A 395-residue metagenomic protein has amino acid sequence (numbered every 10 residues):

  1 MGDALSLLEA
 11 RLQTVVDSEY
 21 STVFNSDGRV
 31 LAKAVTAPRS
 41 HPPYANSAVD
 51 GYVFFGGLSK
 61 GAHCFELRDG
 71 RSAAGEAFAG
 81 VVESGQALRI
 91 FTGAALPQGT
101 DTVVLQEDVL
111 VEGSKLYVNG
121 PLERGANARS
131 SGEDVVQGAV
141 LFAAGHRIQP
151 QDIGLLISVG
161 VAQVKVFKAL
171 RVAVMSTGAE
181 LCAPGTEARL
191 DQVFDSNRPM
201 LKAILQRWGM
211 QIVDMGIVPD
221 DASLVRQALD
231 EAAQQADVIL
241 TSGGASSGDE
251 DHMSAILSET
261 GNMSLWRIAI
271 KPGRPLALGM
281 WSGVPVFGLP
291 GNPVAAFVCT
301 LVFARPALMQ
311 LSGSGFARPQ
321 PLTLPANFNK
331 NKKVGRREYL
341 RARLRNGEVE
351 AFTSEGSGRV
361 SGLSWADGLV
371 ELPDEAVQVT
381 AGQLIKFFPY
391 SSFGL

Functional and structural regions predicted by a protein language model:
M1, A162-L289, P293-V298: Helix-rich terminal scaffold detector
M1-H63, I148: Intrinsically disordered, low-complexity, positively charged segments
D3, S18-S21, N25, R39 (+22 more regions): Conserved active-site and cofactor/substrate-binding residues in soluble primary-metabolism enzymes
L5, E19-F24, K33, G75 (+3 more regions): Flexible glycine/proline-rich
L7, Y52-D214, V349, T353 (+3 more regions): Short, glycine/charged-enriched hinge/interface segments at domain edges or termini
E9-V16, A34, L96, A139 (+10 more regions): Structural signal for hydrophobic packing residues in well-ordered secondary-structure cores of soluble enzyme domains
S26-S40, A77-R89, L278-G279, G283: Short, hydrophobic/aliphatic alpha-helical segments
